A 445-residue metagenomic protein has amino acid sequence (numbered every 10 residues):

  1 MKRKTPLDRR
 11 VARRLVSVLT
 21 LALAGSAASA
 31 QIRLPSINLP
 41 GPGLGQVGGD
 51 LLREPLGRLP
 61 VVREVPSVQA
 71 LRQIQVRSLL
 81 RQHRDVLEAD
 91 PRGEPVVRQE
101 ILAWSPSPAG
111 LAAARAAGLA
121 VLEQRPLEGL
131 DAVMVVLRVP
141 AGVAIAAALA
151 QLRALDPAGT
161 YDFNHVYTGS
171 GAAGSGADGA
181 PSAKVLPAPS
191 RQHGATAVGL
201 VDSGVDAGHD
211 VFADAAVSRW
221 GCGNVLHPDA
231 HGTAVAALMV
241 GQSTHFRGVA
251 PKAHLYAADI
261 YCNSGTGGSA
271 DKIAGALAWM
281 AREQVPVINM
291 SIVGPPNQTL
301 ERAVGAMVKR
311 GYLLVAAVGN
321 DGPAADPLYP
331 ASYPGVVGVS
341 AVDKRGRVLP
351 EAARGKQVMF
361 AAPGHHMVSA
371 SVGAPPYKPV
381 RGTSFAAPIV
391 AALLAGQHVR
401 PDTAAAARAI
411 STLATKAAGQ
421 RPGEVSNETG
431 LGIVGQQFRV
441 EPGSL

Functional and structural regions predicted by a protein language model:
A24-S29: N-terminal signal peptide c-region/cleavage motif recognized by signal peptidases
A30-L39, A173-G174, Y256, P376: Cleaved targeting-peptide boundary
R33, G45, V86-P91, V285-I292 (+6 more regions): C-terminal subdomain of the subtilisin-like protease fold in secreted/lumenal serine endopeptidases
P40-Q73, R77-A103, P108-A180: Autoinhibitory propeptides
D131, V143-V205, H209-V211, V425-L445: Protease zymogen maturation seam
P187-V198, G204-V217, G223-A270, Y333-P334 (+2 more regions): Subtilisin-like serine protease catalytic core
A188-H193, G267-V287, Q298-L314, A324-G338 (+1 more regions): Mature extracellular/periplasmic domains of secretome proteins
D202, L328-V399: Extracellular S/T/G-rich loop segment that most often corresponds to the catalytic His/Ser-adjacent loop
